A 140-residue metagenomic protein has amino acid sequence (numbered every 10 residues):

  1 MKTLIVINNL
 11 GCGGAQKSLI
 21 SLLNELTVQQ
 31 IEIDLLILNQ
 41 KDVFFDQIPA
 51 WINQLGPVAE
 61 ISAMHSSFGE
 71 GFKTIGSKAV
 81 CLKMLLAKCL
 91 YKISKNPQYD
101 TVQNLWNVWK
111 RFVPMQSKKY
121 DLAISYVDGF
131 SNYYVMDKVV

Functional and structural regions predicted by a protein language model:
M1-L4: Extreme N-terminal starter segment of soluble prokaryotic enzymes
V6-I20: A short, glycine/small-residue-rich beta-strand->loop->alpha-helix junction that serves as a flexible
N9-C12, Q29-P97: N-terminal strand-loop element at the rim of the active site of nucleotide-sugar-dependent glycosyltransferases
A15-Q16, F45-D46, Y133-M136: Short glycine-/acidic-enriched loop or helix-start segments at secondary-structure transitions that form or flank
L23, T27-V28: Gly/Ala-rich phosphate-binding loop of Rossmann-like dinucleotide-binding domains, activating on the conserved
S94-V113, A123-V139: An aromatic- and histidine-rich active-site surface loop
K118-D121: Conserved acidic residues
